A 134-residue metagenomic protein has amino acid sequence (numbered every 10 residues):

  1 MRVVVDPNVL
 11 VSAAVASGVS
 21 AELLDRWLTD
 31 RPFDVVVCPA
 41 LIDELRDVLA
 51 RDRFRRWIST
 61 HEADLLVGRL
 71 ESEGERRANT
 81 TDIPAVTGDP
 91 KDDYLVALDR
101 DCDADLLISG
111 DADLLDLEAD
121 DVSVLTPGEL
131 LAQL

Functional and structural regions predicted by a protein language model:
M1-V37: Short, well-structured N-terminal submotif of metal-dependent ribonuclease cores
P7, P39, G110-A112: Short secondary-structure boundary segments
L10-V11, D43, L114-D116: Short, active-site-adjacent cap segments at secondary-structure transitions
S12-A13, R55, D82-G88: Short, flexible loop segments at the rims of nucleotide/cofactor-binding pockets, characterized by
A13-A14, V48, W57, L117 (+1 more regions): Residues that scaffold the ATP/ADP-binding catalytic core of kinase and kinase-like folds
R26-D82: PIN-domain endoribonuclease scaffold, especially VapC-family toxins
D89-L107: Acidic, metal-associated active-site segment
C102-I108, A112-L134: Acidic, PIN/NYN-like endoribonuclease modules and their adjacent C-terminal/linker elements
